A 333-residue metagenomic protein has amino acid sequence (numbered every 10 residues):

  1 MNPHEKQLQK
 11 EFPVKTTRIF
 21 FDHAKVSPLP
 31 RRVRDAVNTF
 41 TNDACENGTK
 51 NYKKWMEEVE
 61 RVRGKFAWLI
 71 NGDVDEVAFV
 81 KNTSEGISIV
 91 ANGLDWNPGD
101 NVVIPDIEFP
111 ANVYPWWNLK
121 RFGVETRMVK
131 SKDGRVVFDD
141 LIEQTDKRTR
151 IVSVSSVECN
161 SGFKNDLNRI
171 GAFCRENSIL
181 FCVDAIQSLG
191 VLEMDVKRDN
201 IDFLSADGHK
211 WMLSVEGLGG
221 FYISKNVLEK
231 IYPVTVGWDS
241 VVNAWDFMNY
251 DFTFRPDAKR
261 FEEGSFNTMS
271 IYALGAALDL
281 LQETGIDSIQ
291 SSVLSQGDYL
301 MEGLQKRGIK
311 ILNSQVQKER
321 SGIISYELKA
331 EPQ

Functional and structural regions predicted by a protein language model:
M1-Q333: Pyridoxal 5′-phosphate
